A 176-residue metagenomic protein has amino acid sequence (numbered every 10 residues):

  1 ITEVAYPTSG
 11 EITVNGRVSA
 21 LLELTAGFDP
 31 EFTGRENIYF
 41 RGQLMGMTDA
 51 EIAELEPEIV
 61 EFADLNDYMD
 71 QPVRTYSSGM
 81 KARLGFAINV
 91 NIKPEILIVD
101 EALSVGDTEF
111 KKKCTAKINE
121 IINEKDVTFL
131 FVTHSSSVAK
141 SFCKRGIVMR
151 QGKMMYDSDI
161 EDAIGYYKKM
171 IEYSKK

Functional and structural regions predicted by a protein language model:
T8-G16, M154: ABC nucleotide-binding domain "signature motif"
Y39, E51-Y68: Conserved ABC ATPase "signature" region
V90-V99, V105: A short, proline-enriched helix->beta-strand linker immediately N-terminal to the Walker B motif in ABC-type P-loop
K111-E124: Helical segment within the ABC ATPase nucleotide-binding domain
K113, K153-K175: Conserved beta-strand-loop-alpha-helix hinge in the C-terminal portion of ABC ATPase nucleotide-binding domains
T133-H134: H-loop/switch region of ABC-family ATPase nucleotide-binding domains
A139-S141: A short, surface-exposed alpha-helical micro-motif characterized by mixed small hydrophobic and charged/polar residues
